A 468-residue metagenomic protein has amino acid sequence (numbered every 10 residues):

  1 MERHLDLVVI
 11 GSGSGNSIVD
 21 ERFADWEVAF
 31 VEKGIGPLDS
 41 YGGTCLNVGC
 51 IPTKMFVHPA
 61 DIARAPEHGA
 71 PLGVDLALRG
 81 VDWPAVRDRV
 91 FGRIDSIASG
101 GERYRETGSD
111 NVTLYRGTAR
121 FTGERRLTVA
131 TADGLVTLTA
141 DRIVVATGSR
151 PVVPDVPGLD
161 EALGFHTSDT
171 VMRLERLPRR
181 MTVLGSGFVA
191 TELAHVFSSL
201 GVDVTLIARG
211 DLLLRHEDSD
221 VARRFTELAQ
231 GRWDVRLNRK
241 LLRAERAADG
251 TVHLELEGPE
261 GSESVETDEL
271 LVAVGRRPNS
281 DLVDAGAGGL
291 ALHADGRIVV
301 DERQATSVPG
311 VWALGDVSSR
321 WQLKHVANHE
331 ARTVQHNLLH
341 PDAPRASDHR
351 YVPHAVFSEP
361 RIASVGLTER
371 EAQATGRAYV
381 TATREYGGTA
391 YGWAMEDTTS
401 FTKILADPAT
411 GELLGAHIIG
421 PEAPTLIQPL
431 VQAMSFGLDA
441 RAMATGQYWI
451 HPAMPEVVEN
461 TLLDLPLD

Functional and structural regions predicted by a protein language model:
M1-G13, L177-G187: Beta1/beta-strand and adjacent pyrophosphate-binding region of the FAD-binding site in flavoprotein oxidoreductases
E2-L5, I18, F23-L177, G210-L214 (+5 more regions): Glycine-rich flavin
V8-D39, L46, I51, M55-A65 (+2 more regions): Flexible, glycine-rich terminal cap/loop adjacent to redox cofactors in electron-transfer oxidoreductases
V8-I10, A119, L127, T137-G148 (+6 more regions): Short hydrophobic core segments
N16, G187-A190, A327: Catalytic nucleophile loop
C50, T147-D203, I207, V235 (+3 more regions): Glycine-rich dinucleotide-binding loop and its adjacent helix/turn
A77, T113-R116, R120-T131, L200-E302 (+2 more regions): A Rossmann-like FAD-binding core segment of flavoenzymes
E161-L177, S264-P341: FAD-site-proximal beta/loop scaffold in flavoenzymes
